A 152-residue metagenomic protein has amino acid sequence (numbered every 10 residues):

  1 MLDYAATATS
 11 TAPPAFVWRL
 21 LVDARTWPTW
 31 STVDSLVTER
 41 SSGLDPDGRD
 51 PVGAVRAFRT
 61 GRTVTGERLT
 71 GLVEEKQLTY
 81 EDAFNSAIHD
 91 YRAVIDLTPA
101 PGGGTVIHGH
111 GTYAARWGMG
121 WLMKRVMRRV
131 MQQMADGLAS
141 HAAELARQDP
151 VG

Functional and structural regions predicted by a protein language model:
M1-D45: Hydrophobic ligand-binding cavity/cleft-lining segments
D3-A5, T63-E67, H89-V94: Short, surface-exposed coil-to-beta transition loops
T7-T11, A57-R59, R68, D96: Generic structural detector for well-ordered beta-strands
P14-A15, T70-E75, D96-V106: A short, structured loop/turn motif at beta-sheet edges
R25, V64, A114: Short alpha-helical
T29, T38-S86, Q133-G152: Glycine-rich portal/gate segments that line the openings of hydrophobic small-molecule binding cavities
A83-Q133, S140, D149-P150: Beta-strand/loop substructures that line and gate deep hydrophobic ligand-binding cavities in soluble
